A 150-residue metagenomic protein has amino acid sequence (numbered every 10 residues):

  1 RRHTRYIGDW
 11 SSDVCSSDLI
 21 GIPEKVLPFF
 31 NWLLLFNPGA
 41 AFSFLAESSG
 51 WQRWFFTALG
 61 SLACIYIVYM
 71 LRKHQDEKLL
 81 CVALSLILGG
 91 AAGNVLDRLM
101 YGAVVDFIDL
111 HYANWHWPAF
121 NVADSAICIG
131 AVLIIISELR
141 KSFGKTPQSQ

Functional and structural regions predicted by a protein language model:
R1-C15: Single conserved hydrophobic/aromatic residue that forms the stacking wall/gate of nucleotide- or nucleobase-binding
R5, Y69, H74-A91: Interfacial segments of alpha-helical transmembrane regions
S11-C15, A92-M100, S125-A126, V132: Active-site His/Glu-centered metal-binding helix of metallohydrolases
D18-Q52, G102-V122: Extracytosolic (periplasmic/ER-lumenal) interhelical loops and adjacent juxtamembrane/interface segments of multi-pass
I22, S49-W54, Q75-V82: Membrane-helix interface segments
R53-I67, C128-V132: Hydrophobic alpha-helical transmembrane segments
G60, A83-L84, G90, G130 (+1 more regions): Small-residue hotspots
K73, L139-S149: Membrane-interface capping segments at transmembrane-helix boundaries
